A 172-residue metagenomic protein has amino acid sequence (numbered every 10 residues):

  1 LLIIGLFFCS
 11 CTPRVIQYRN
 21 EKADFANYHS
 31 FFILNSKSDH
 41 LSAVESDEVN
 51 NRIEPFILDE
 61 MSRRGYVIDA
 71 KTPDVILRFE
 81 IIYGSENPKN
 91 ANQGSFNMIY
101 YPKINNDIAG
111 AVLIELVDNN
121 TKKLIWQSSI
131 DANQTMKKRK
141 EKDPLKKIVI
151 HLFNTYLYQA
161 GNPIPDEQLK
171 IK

Functional and structural regions predicted by a protein language model:
L1-C11: Sec-dependent bacterial lipoprotein signal peptides
C9-R64, T72-P73, G161-K172: A structural "domain/chain start" motif
V44-P55, I104-D107, R139-K147: Soluble non-cytosolic domains of exported or imported proteins
I57-G65, I81, S85, N120 (+2 more regions): Sec/Tat-exported extracytoplasmic proteins
R64, V75-I125, D131-Q134: Surface-exposed short loop/turn segments
D69: Glycine/charge-rich catalytic "coupling/switch" loops of P-loop NTPases
R78-E80, K123-L124, L157-P163, K172: A general structural signal for short secondary-structure boundary/capping elements
N120-Q159: Short secondary-structure boundary motifs at beta->alpha junctions and helix caps
